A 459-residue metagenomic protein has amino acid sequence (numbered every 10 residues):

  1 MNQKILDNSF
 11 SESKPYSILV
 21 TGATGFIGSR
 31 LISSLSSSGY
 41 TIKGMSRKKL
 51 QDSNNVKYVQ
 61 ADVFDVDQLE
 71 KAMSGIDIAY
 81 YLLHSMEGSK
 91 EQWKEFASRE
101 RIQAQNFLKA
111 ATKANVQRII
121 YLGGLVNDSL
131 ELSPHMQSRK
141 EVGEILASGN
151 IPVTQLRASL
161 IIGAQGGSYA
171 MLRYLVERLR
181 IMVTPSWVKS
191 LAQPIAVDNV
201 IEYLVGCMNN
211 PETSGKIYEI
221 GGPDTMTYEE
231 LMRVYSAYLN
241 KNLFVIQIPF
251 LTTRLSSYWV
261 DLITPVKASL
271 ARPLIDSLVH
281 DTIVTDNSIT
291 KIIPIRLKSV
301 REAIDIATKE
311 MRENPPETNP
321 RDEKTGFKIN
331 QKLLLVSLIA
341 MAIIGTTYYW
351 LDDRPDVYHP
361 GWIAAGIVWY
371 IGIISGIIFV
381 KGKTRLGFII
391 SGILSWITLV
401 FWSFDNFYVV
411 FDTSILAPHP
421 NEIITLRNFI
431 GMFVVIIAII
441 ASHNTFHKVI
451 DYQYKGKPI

Functional and structural regions predicted by a protein language model:
I5-L6, F10-S38: N-terminal Rossmann NAD(P)H-binding glycine-rich loop of SDR-like oxidoreductase domains
D7-E12, Y203-L270, D281-T325: Mid/C-terminal beta-alpha module of Rossmann-like enzyme folds, strongest in SDR-family dehydrogenases/epimerases
L50-D52, V56-A114, G124-E131: NAD(P)H-binding glycine-rich loop region in Rossmannoid oxidoreductase-like domains and their noncatalytic homologs
G123, E144-Q165, M171-R178, V183: Conserved beta-loop-beta element that borders a ligand/cofactor-binding pocket
G167-S168, W187-N209, K216-E219: Substrate-positioning beta->alpha
R321-A342, I437-Y454, I459: Cytosolic juxtamembrane helix and N-cap/initiation of the first transmembrane helix
D353-G361, F404-F429: Interfacial non-cytosolic loop connecting adjacent transmembrane helices
A417-D451: Alpha-helical membrane-associated segments of multi-pass integral membrane proteins
